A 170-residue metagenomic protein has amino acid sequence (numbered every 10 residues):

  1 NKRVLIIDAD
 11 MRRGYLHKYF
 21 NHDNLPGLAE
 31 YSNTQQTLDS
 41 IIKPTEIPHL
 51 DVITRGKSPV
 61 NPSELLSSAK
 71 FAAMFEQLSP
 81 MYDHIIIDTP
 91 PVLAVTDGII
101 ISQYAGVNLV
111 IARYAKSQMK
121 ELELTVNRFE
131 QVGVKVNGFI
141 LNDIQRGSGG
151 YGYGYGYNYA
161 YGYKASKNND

Functional and structural regions predicted by a protein language model:
N1-D170: P-loop NTP-binding module
